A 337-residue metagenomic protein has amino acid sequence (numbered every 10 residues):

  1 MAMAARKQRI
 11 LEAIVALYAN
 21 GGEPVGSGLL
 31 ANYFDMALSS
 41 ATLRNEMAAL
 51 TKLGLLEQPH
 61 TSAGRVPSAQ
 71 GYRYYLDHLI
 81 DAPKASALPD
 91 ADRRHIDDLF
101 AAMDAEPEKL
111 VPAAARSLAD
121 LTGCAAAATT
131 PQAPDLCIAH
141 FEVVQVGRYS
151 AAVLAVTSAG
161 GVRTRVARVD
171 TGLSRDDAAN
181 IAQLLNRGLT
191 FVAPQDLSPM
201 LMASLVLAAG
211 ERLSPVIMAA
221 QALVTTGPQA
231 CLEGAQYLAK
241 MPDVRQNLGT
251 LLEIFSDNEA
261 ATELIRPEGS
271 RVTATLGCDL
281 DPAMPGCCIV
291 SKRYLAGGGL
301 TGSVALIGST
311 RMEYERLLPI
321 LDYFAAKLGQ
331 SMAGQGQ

Functional and structural regions predicted by a protein language model:
M1-E12: Short alpha-helical segments that sit at the start of domains
L11-V15, Y72: Hydrophobic residues on short alpha-helical segments
A16-E23: Short helix-capping/hinge SLiMs at alpha-helix to coil transitions
L17, Y33, L53, Y74-A82 (+3 more regions): Conserved, well-folded catalytic cores of nucleic-acid-processing and energy-transducing macromolecular machines
G21, Q58-S62, A82-A91: Short, flexible active-site-proximal loops enriched in glycine and acidic residues
P24-L79: N-terminal helix-turn-helix
P83-Q337: Intrinsically disordered, acidic Ser/Thr/Pro-rich low-complexity regulatory segments
